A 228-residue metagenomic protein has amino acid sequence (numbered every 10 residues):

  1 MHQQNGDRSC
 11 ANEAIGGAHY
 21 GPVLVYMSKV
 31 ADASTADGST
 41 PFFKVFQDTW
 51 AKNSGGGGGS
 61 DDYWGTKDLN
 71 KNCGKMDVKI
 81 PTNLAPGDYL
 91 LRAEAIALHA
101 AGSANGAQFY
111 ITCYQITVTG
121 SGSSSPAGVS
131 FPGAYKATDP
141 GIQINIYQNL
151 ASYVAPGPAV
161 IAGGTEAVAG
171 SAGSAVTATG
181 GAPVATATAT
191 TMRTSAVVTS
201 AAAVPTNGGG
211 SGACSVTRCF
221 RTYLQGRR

Functional and structural regions predicted by a protein language model:
M1-V23, V30-K75, L98-R228: Peripheral, solvent-exposed domain-edge segments that often transition into intrinsically disordered/low-complexity
K79-I80, A97: Short acidic/polar micro-motifs centered on Gly/Asp/Asn
I80, A85-G87: A glycine-anchored, Pro-Gly-centered beta-turn/N-cap motif
Y89-A93: A short tyrosine-centered beta-strand micro-motif
